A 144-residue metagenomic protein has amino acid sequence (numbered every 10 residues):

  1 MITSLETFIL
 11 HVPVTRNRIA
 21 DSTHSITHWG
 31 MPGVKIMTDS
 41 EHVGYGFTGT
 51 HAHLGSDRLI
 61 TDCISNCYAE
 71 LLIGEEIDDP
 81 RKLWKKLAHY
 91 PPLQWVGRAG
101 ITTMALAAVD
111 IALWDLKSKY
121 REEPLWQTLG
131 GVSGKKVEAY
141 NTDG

Functional and structural regions predicted by a protein language model:
M1-H53: Structured beta-strand/loop patches that form or line metal/cofactor-binding pockets in enzymes
M1-I9, H89-Y90, K119, E123-V137: N-terminal amphipathic alpha-helix/helix-capping segment at the start of soluble metabolic enzymes
T27-W29, M104, V132: Short coil/turn motifs at beta-sheet boundaries
M31-G33, A108, E138: Broad gene-expression machinery/nucleic-acid interaction feature
M37-Y120: Metal- or metallocofactor-binding catalytic centers and their adjacent structured scaffolds across diverse enzyme
A99, K135-G144: Active-site mouth loops of central-metabolism enzymes
W114, G131, T142-G144: Beta-hairpin (beta-strand-turn-beta-strand) motif
